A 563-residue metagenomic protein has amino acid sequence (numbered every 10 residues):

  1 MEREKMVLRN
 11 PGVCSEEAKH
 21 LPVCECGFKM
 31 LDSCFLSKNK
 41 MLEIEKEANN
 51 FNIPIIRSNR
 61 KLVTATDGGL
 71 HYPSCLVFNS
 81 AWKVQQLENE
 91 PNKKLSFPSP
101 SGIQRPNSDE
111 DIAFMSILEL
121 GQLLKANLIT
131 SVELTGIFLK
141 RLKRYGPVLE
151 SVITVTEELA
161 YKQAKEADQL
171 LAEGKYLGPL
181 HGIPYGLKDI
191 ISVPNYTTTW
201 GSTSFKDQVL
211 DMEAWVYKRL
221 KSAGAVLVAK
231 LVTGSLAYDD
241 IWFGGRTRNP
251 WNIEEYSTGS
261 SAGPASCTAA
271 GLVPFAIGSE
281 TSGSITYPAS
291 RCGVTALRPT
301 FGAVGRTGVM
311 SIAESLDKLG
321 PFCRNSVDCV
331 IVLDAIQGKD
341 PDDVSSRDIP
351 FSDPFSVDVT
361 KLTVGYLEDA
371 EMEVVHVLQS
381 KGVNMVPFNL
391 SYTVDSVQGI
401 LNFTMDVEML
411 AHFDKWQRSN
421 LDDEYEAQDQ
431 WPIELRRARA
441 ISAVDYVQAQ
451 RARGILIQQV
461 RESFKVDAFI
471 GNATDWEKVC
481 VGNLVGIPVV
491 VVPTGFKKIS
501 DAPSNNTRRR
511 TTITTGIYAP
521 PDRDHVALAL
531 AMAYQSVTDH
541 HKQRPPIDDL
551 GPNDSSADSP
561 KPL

Functional and structural regions predicted by a protein language model:
M1-Q163, Q169, A370, L378-G382 (+2 more regions): An N-terminal boundary/leader segment
K38, N127, G182, K188 (+12 more regions): Glycine-rich, small-residue loops and helix-cap segments that act as flexible hinges at active-site edges
L87-D109, L180-T203, S356-D369, I400-I457 (+1 more regions): Short helix-loop capping/hinge segments that flank enzyme active sites or metal/cofactor-binding pockets
P98-I103, Y176, T295-M372, S536-L563: A short helix-breaking turn/cap at a secondary-structure junction
S99-G102, E110-L118, L128, G146 (+5 more regions): Gly/Ser-rich, acidic/histidine-flanked active-site/gating loops
E119-A126, S204-Q208, D317-R324, R436-I441 (+1 more regions): Short, well-ordered beta-strand elements within core beta-sheets of diverse protein domains
K143-T203: N-terminal, positively charged, Ser/Thr/Ala/Gly-biased leader segments that form transit/presequence-like amphipathic
L177-L319, L367-D369, V407, N472-W476 (+1 more regions): Short glycine/serine-rich loop/turn segments
